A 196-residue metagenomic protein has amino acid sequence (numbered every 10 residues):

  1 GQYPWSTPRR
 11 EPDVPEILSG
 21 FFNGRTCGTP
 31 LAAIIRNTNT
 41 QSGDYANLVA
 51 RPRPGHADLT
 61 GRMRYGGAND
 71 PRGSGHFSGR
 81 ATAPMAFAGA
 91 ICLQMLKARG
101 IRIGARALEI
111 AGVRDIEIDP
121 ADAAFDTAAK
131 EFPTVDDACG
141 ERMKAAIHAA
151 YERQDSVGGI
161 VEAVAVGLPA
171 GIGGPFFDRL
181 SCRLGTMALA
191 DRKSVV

Functional and structural regions predicted by a protein language model:
G1-S194: Generic N-terminal targeting/processing segments that precede catalytic cores or assembly contacts
